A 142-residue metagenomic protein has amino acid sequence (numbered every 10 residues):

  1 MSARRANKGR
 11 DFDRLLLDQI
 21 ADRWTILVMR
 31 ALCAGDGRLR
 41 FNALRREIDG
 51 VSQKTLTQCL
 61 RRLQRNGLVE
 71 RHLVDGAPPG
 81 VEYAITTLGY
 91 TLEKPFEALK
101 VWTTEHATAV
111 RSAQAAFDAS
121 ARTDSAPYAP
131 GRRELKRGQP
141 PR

Functional and structural regions predicted by a protein language model:
M1-K8, R65, E70, A84-R142: C-terminal regulatory/oligomerization modules of transcriptional regulators
K8-G9, A77: Residue-level signature of the cytosolic catalytic core of signaling kinases
R10-T55, Y90: N-terminal helix-turn-helix DNA-binding core of bacterial DNA-binding proteins
A21-W24, V74-K94: Short, cationic-aromatic polyanion-contact patches
V28, F41, H72, V110-S112: Short, hydrophobic secondary-structure boundary micro-motifs
N42-P78: Canonical helix-turn-helix DNA-binding module
